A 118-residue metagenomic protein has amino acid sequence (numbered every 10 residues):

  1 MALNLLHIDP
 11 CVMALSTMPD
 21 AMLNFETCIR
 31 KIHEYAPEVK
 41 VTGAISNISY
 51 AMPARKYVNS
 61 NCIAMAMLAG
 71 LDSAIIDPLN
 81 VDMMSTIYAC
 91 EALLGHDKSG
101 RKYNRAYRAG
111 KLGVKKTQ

Functional and structural regions predicted by a protein language model:
M1-K115: Catalytic alpha/beta core domains of metabolic enzymes, predominantly
